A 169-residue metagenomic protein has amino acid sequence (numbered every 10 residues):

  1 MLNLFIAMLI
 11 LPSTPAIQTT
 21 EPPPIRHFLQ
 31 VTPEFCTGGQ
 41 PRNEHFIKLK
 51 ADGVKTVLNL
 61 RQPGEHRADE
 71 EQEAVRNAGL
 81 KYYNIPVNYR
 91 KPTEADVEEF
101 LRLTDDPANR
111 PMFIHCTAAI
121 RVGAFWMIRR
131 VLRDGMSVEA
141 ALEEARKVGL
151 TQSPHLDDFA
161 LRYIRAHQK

Functional and structural regions predicted by a protein language model:
L2-M112, M127-K169: Cys-dependent protein tyrosine phosphatase-like superfamily
M112-G123: A phosphate-binding catalytic loop at a beta-strand-loop-alpha-helix junction that coordinates phosphoryl groups
